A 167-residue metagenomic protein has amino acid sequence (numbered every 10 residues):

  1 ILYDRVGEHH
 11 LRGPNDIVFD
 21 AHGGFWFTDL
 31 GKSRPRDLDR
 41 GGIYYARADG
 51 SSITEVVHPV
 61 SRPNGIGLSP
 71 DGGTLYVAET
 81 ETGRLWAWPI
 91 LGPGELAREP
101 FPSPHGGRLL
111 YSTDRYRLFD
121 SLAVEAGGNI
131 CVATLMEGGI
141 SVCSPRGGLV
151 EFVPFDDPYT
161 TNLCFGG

Functional and structural regions predicted by a protein language model:
I1, S51-E55, G94-E95, G106-L109 (+1 more regions): Predominantly a core beta-strand signature of beta-propeller blades across repeat-based propeller domains
G7-F25, G42, I53-L75, G107-I130 (+1 more regions): Beta-rich, blade/repeat-based domains predominating in secreted/periplasmic proteins but also intracellular
G31-G41, T80-T82, L135-M136: Short, solvent-exposed loop/turn segments at conserved positions within beta-propeller repeat blades
G41-Y44, R84-W86, G139-S141: A short loop-to-beta-strand structural motif that recurs across blades of beta-propeller domains
A46, R98-P104: Short, conserved catalytic or adaptor-binding loops enriched in Gly and charged residues
R47, P89-I90, C143-S144: Structural recognition of the beta-propeller blade-terminating site
W88-P100: Short loop/turn segments immediately following beta-strands, especially the blade-tip and inter-blade linker loops
T134-G167: C-terminal closing repeat unit and adjoining cap/tail of repeat-based domains
